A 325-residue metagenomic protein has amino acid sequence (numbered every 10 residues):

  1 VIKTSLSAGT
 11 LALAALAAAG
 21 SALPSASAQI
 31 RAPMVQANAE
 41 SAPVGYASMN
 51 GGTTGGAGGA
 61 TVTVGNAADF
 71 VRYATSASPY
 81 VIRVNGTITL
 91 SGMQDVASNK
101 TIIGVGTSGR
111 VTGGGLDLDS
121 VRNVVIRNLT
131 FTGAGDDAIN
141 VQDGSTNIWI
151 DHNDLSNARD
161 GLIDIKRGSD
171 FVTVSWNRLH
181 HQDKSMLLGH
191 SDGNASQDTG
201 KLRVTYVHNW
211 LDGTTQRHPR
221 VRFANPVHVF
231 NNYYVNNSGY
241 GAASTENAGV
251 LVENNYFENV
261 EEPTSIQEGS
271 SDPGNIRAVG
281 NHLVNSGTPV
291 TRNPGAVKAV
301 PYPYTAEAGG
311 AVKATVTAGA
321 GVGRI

Functional and structural regions predicted by a protein language model:
V1-P79, G287-I325: Extracellular "leader-to-stem" segments immediately downstream of a signal peptide or signal-anchor in secreted/lumenal
S48-G55, T89-Q94, S244: Short aromatic-glycine motifs in intrinsically disordered, low-complexity regions
G65, I103, D151, D164 (+1 more regions): Residue-level detector of conserved, well-ordered beta-strand and adjacent loop positions that form binding/recognition
V71-S78, G86-I103, G109-N128, T132-S145 (+1 more regions): Extracellular beta-strand-rich solenoid/capping regions of secreted or surface-exposed proteins that bind or remodel
S98-V105, R122-G133, S145-R159, S169-H190 (+4 more regions): Right-handed parallel beta-helix
G115, A138-N140, L162, S185-L187 (+3 more regions): Structural detector of coil-to-beta-strand junctions
F223-N225, F230-Y234, S238-I325: Extracellular beta-rich repeat passengers
